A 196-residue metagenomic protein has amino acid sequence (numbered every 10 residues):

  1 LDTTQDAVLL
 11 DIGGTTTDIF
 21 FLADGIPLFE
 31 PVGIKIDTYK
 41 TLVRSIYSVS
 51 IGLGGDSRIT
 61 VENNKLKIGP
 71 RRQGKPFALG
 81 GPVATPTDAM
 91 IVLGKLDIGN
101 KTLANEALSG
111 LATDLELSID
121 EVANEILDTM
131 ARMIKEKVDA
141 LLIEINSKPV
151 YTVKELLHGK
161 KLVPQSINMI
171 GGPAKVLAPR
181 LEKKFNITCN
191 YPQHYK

Functional and structural regions predicted by a protein language model:
L1-L9, D18-K196: Helical "lid/coupling" subdomains associated with nucleotide-phosphate turnover
G14: Short, glycine/acidic-enriched loop or turn micro-motifs at the edges of active sites
